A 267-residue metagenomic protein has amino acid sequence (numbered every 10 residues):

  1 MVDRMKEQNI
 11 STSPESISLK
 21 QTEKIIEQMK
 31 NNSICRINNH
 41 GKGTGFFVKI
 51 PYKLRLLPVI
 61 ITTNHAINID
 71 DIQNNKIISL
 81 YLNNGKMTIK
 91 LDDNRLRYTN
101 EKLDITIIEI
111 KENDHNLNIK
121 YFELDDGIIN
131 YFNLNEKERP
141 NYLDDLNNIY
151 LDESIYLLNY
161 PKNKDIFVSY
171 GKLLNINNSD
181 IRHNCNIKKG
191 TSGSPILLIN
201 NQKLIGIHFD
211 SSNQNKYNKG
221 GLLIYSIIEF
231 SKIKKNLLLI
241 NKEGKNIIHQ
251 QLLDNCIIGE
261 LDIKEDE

Functional and structural regions predicted by a protein language model:
D3-I50, I60, I105-T106: N-terminal activation segment of mature serine protease catalytic domains
R4, N9, S16, K24-I25 (+7 more regions): Generic short N-terminal amphipathic or hydrophobic helices
Q28-K42, R55-L57, I61-D180, I199-N200: Serine endopeptidase catalytic core focused on the charge-relay Asp
F46, L174, N186-F209: Catalytic nucleophile loop of clan PA
I50-L57, L198-K203, N215-N218: Short, solvent-exposed loop/turn segments that connect beta-strands within catalytic domains and beta-strand-rich
T62-N68, Y160-K162, K189, I205-K216: Short beta->alpha transition motifs characteristic of CBS
I205-E267: C-terminal cap/linker of serine protease catalytic domains
